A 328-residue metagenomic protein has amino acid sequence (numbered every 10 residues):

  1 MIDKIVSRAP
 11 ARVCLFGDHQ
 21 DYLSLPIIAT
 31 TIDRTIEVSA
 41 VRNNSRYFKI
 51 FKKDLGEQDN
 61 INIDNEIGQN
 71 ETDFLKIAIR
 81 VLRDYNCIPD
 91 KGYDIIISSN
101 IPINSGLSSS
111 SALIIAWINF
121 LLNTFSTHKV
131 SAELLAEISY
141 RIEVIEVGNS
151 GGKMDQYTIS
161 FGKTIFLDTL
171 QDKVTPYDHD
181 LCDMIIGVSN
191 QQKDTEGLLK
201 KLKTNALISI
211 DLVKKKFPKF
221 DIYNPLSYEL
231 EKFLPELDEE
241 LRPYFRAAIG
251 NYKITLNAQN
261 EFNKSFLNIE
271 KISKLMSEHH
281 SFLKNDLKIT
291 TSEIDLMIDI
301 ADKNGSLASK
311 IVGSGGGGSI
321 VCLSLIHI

Functional and structural regions predicted by a protein language model:
M1-R12, E37-D73, R83-C87, T158 (+2 more regions): C-terminal nucleotide
M1-V13, Y22, N70-H179, D302-K303: Gly/Ser-rich oxyanion-binding loop with an adjacent helix/lid that shapes the negatively charged ligand pocket
S24-N44, F161: Structural signature of FAD isoalloxazine-binding scaffolds in flavoprotein oxidoreductases
P26, L107-S108, G197-L199: Short, solvent-exposed loop/turn segments at secondary-structure boundaries
A112, S319-L323: FabD-like malonyl-/acyl-CoA
G316: Glycine-rich phosphate-binding loop
